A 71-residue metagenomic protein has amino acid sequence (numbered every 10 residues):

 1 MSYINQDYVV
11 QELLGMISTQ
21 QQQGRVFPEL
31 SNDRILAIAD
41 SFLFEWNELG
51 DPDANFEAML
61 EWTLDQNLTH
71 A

Functional and structural regions predicted by a protein language model:
M1-I4, D65-A71: Short intrinsically disordered terminal tails
S2-L30: N-terminal acidic leader/helix
Q22-L64, H70: Acidic, low-complexity, intrinsically disordered interaction modules
